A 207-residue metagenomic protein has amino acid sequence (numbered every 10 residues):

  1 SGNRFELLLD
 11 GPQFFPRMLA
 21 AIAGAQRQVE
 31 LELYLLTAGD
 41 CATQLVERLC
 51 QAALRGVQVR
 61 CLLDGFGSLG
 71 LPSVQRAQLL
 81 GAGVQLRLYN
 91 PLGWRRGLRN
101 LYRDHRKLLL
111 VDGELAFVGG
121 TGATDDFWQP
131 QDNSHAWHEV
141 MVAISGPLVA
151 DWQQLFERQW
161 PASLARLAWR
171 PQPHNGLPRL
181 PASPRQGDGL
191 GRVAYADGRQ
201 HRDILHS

Functional and structural regions predicted by a protein language model:
S1-S207: Charged, low-complexity intrinsically disordered terminal segments
